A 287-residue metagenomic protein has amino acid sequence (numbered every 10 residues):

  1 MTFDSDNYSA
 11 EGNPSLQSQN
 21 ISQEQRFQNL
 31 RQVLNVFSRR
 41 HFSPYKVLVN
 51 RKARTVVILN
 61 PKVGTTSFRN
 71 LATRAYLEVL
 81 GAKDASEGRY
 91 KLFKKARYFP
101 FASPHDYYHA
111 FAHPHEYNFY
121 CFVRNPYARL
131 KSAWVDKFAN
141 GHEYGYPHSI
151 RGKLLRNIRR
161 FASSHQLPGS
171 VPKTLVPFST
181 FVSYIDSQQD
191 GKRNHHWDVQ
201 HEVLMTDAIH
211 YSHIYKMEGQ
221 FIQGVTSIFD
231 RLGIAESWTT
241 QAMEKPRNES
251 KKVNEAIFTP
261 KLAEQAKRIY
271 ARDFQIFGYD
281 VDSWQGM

Functional and structural regions predicted by a protein language model:
T2-M287: Membrane-interface amphipathic segments in extracytoplasmic regions
